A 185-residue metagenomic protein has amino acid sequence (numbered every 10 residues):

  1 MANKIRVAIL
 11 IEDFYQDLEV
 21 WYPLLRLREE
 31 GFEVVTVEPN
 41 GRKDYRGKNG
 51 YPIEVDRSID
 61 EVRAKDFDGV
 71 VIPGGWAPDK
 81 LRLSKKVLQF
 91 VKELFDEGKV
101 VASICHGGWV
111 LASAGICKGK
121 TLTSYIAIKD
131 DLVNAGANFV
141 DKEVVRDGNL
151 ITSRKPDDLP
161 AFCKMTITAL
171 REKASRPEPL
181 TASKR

Functional and structural regions predicted by a protein language model:
M1-E97, V101, V110-T121, K129-R185: Extended, subdomain-level signal for the structured scaffold at the beginning of enzyme domains
C105: Catalytic nucleophile serine of serine hydrolases, specifically the conserved "nucleophile elbow" pentapeptide
